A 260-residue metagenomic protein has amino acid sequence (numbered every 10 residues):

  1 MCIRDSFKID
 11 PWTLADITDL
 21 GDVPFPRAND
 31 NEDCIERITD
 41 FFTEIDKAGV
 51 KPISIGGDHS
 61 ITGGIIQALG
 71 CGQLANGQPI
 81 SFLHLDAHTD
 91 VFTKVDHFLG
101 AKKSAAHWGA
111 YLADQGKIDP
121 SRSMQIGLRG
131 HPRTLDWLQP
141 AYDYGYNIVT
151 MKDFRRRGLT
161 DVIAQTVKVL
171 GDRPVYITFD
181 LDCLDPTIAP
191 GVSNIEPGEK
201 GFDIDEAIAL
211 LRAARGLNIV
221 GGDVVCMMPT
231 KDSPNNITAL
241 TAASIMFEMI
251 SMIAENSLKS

Functional and structural regions predicted by a protein language model:
M1: Phosphate/diphosphate ligand-binding glycine-rich loop within oxidoreductases
R4-S260: Conserved alpha-helical scaffold segments that buttress catalytic/binding sites
